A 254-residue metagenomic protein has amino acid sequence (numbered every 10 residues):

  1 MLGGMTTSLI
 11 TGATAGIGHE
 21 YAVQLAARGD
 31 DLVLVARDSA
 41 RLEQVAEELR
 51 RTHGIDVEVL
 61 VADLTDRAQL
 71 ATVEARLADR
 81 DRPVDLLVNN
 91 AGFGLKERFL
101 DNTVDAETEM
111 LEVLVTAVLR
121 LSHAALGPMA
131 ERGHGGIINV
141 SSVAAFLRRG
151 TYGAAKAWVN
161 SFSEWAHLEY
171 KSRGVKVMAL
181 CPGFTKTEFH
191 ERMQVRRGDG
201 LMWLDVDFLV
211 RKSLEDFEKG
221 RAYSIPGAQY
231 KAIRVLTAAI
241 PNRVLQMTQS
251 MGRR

Functional and structural regions predicted by a protein language model:
T14-A15: Conserved glycine-rich cofactor-binding loop
R28-V45: Conserved glycine-rich Rossmann-like NAD(P)H-binding loop of the short-chain dehydrogenase/reductase
N90-L95: Conserved NAD(P)H cofactor-binding loop of Rossmann-fold oxidoreductase domains
R98-L100, A106-L111: Substrate-binding pocket helix/loop in short-chain dehydrogenase/reductase
S122, A155: Active-site helix of classical SDR
S142: Residue(s) in the substrate-gating loop at a strand-loop-helix junction that position the organic substrate next
H167-A232, A239, R243: SDR active-site lid
